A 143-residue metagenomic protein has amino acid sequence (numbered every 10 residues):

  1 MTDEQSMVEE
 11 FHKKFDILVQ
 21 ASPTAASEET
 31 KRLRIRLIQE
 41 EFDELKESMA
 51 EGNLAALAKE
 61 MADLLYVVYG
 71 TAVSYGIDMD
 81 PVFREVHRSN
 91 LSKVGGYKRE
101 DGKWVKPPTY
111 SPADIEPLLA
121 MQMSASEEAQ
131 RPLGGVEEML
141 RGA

Functional and structural regions predicted by a protein language model:
M1-M61, L65-A143: Flexible "arm" and connector segments at domain edges
